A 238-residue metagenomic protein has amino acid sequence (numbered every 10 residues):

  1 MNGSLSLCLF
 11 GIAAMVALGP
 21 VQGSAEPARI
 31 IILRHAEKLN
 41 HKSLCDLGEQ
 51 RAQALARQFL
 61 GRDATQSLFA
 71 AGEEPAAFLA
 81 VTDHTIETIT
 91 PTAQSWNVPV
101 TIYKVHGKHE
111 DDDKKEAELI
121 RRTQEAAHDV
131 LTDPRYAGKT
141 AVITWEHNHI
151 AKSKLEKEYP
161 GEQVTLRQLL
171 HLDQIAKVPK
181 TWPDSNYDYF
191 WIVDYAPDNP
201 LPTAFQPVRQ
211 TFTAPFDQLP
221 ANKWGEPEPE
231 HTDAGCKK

Functional and structural regions predicted by a protein language model:
M1-L9: Bacterial N-terminal signal peptides that target proteins for export
C8-A17: Bacterial N-terminal signal peptides
P20-A25: Sec/Tat signal peptide C-region and signal peptidase I cleavage site
E26-G138, N148-K238: Active-site-proximal alpha-helix that buttresses catalytic centers in soluble enzyme cores
T144-E146: Short beta-strand segments
